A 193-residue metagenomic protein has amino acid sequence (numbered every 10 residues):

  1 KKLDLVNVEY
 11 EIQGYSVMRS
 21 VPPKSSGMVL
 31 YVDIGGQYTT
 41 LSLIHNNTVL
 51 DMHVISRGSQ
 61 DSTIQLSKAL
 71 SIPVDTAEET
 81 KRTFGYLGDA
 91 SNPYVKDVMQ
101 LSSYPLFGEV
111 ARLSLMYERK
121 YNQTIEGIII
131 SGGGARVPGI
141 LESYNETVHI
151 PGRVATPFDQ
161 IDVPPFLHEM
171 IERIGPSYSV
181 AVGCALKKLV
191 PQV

Functional and structural regions predicted by a protein language model:
K1-V193: Hydrophobic/aromatic-enriched cytosolic interaction surfaces used to assemble or bind macromolecules
